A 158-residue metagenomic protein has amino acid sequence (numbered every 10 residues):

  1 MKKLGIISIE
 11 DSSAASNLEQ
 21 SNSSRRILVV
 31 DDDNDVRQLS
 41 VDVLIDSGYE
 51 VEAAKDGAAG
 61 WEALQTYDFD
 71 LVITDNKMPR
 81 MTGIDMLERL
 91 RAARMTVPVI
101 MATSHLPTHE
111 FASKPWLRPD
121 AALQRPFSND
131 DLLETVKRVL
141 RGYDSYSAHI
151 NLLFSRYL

Functional and structural regions predicted by a protein language model:
M1-R26, D130-L158: Non-catalytic signal-transmission and effector/linker regions of two-component phosphorelay proteins
Q38-D46: Charged docking surfaces used in two-component/phosphorelay signaling
G48-K55, A63: Short hydrophobic/Thr-rich beta-strand motif most characteristic of the beta2 strand and flanking loop of CheY-like
K55-A59, T82-D85: Acidic catalytic/metal-coordinating carboxylates
Y67-I73: Active-site beta3 strand of CheY-like receiver
M78: Receiver (REC) domain active-site loop signature in two-component systems and cognate sites in sensor histidine kinases
D85, L106-L123, D130, E134: Alpha4 helix (beta4-alpha4-beta5 surface) of REC/receiver domains from two-component response regulators
A102-T103: Hydrophobic/aromatic residues positioned on beta-strands within the core alpha/beta folds
